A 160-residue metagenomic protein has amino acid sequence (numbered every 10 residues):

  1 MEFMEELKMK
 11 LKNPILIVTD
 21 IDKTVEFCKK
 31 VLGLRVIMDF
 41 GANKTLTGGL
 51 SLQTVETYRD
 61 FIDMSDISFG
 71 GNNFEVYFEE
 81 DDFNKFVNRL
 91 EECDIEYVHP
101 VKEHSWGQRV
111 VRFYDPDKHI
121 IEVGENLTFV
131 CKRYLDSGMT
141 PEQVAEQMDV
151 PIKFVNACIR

Functional and structural regions predicted by a protein language model:
M1-K12, R35-D81, V87-Y114, N126-S137 (+3 more regions): Vicinal oxygen chelate
V18-D20, S105: Conserved beta-strand-loop-alpha-helix junction that forms the acyl-donor binding cleft
T24-K29, L90, K118: Conserved active-site tyrosine of GNAT-family acetyltransferases
